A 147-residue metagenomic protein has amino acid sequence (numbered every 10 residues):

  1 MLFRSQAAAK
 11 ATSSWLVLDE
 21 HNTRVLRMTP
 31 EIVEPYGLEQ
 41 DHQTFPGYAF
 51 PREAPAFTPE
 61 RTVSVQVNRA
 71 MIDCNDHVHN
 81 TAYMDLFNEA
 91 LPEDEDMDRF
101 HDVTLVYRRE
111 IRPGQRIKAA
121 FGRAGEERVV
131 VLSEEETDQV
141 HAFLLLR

Functional and structural regions predicted by a protein language model:
S5-A7, T137-D138: Short acidic/polar mixed-charge low-complexity motifs
A7-A9, R24-R27, V130: Short, well-ordered strand-loop elements centered on a beta-strand within folded domains, enriched for acidic residues
A8-K10, R61-T62: Short loop/turn motifs at secondary-structure junctions and domain boundaries
A9-A11, L86-E127, V140-R147: Hydrophobic beta-strand-centered segment that forms part of the acyl-chain substrate-binding groove
S14-L16: Flexible glycine-rich active-site/ligand-binding loops centered on an Asp-His dyad
D19-H101: Hot-dog-fold acyl-thioester-processing enzymes
L132-E135: Short, exposed beta-strand-loop hairpins at the edges of beta-sheets in extracellular/periplasmic proteins
